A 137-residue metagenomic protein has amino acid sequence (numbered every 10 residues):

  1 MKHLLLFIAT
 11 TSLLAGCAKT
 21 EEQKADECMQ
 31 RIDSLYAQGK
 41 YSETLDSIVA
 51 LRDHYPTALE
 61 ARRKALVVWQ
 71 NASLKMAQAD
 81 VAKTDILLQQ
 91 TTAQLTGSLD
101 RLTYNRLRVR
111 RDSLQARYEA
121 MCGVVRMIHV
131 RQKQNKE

Functional and structural regions predicted by a protein language model:
M1-L4: Positively charged n-region of N-terminal signal peptides that target proteins for export
L13-G16: C-terminal motif of bacterial Sec signal peptides marking the signal peptidase cleavage site
A18-K24: Bacterial lipoprotein signal-peptidase II cleavage site
A25-D26, S34-K75: Post-signal-peptide N-terminal segment of Sec-exported extracytoplasmic proteins
R52-D53, L88, T92-L95, E119: A conserved position within tetratricopeptide repeats
L59-Q78, T103-E119: TPR/TPR-like alpha-solenoid helical repeat scaffolds
W69-Q94: Alpha-helical linker/edge segments of TPR/alpha-solenoid repeat scaffolds and analogous pre-/post-domain helices
